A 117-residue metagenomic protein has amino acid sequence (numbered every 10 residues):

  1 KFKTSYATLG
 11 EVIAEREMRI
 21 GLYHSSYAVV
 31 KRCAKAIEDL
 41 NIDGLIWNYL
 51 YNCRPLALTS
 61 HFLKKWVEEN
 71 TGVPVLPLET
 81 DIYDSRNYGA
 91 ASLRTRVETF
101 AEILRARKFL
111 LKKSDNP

Functional and structural regions predicted by a protein language model:
K1-P117: An N-terminal assembly and electron-transfer interface module characteristic of large anaerobic redox and radical
